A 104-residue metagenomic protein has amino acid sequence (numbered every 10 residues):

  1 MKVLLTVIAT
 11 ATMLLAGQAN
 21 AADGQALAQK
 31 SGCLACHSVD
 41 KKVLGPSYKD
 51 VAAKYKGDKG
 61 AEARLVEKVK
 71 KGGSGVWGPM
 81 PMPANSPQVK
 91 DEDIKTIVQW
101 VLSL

Functional and structural regions predicted by a protein language model:
T6-L15: Bacterial N-terminal signal peptides
L15-A21: Sec/Tat signal peptide C-region and signal peptidase I cleavage site
Q25-L27: Immediate flanking context of iron-sulfur cluster ligation sites
G32-V39, I97: The canonical Cys-X-X-Cys-His
L44-A53, K68-V98: Axial heme c-ligation environment in periplasmic c-type cytochrome domains
W100-L104: Short hydrophobic/aromatic patches at helix-to-coil boundaries
